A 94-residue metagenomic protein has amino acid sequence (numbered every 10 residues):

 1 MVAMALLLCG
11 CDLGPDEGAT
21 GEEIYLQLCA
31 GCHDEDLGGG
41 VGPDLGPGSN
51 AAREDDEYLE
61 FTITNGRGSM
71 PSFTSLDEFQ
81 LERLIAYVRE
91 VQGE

Functional and structural regions predicted by a protein language model:
M1-C9: Bacterial N-terminal signal peptides
C9, E22, R53, R89-Q92: Solvent-exposed, well-ordered amphipathic alpha-helical segments that flank/support binding or catalytic loops
C11-G14: Bacterial signal peptide processing site
G18-E22, L26, G38-T62: Gly/Gly-Pro-rich "capping" loops immediately C-terminal to redox-active cysteine motifs in periplasmic/lumenal
G21-E35, L84, V88: The canonical Cys-X-X-Cys-His
G40-G48, T62-E94: Axial heme c-ligation environment in periplasmic c-type cytochrome domains
